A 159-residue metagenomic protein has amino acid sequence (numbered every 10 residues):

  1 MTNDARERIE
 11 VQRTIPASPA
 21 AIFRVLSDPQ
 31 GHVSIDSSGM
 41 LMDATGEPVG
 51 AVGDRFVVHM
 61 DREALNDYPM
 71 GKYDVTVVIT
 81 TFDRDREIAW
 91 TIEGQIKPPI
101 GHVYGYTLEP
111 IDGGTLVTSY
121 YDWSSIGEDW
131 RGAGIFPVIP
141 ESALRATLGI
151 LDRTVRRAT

Functional and structural regions predicted by a protein language model:
M1-V52: Hydrophobic ligand-binding cavity/cleft-lining segments
R6-Q12, P19, R55, D74 (+3 more regions): Intrinsic-disorder/low-complexity, polar/charged segments enriched in Ser/Thr/Lys/Arg/Asp/Glu/Gln
V11-R13, D74-T81, I92-G94, H102-P110: Hydrophobic/aromatic beta-strand elements that line small-molecule binding cavities or substrate pockets in beta-rich
P16-A20, E47-A51, T80-E87, T107-L116: A short, structured loop/turn motif at beta-sheet edges
I22-L26, H32, F56, I79 (+4 more regions): Hydrophobic pocket/interface hotspot
A44-E93, R153-T159: Glycine-rich portal/gate segments that line the openings of hydrophobic small-molecule binding cavities
T91-P99, Y120-G127: Short, solvent-exposed aromatic-acidic interface loops
D122-T159: A conserved amphipathic terminal alpha-helix motif
